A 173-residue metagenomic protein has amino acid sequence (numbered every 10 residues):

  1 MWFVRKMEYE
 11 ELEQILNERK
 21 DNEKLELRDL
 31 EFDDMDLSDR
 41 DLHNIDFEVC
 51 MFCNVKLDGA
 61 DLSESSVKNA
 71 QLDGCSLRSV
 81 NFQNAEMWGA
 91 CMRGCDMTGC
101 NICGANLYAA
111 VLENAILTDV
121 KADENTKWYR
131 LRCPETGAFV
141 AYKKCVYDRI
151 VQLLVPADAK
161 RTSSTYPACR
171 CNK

Functional and structural regions predicted by a protein language model:
F3-V140: Tandem repeat scaffolds
K127-K173: ADP-ribose/NAD+-binding catalytic cleft of ART/PARP-like enzymes
